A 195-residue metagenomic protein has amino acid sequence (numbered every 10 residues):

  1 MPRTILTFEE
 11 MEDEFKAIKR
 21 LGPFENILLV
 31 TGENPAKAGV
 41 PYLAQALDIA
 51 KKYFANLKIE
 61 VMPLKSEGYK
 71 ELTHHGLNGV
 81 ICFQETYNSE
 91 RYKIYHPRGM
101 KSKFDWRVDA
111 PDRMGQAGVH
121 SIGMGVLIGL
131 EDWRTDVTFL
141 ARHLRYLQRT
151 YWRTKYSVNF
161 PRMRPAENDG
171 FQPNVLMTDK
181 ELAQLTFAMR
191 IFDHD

Functional and structural regions predicted by a protein language model:
P2-E10, L21-V40, I49-M114, H120-M124 (+1 more regions): Core AdoMet radical
E10, P41-Q45, T138-R142, T178: Charged helix-capping and loop-helix junction motifs
E12, K16-A17: Extended interfacial segments that mediate partner engagement and assembly in macromolecular machines
L29, G79, D105-D169, E181-D195: Conserved C-terminal portion of the radical SAM core fold that forms the substrate/S-adenosylmethionine-binding
E33-A38, I128-W133, V175: Short, small-residue-enriched loops and turns at beta-alpha junctions that line or gate enzyme active sites
P41-D48, L182-A188: N-terminal active-site wall of soluble small-molecule enzyme domains
